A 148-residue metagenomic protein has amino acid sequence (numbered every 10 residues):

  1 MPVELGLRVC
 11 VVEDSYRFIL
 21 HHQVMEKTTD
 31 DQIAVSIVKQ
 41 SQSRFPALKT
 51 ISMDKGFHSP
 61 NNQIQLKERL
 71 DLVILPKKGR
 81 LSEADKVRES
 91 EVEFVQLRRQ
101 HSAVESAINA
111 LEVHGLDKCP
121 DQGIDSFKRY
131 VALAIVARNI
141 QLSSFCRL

Functional and structural regions predicted by a protein language model:
M1-K49, M53-K55: Polybasic low-complexity intrinsically disordered regions
L7-V9, K49, D71, R129 (+1 more regions): Structural beta-strand/beta-sheet cores of well-ordered domains, especially the beta-sheet scaffolds that support
D14, Q40, R44, R69 (+4 more regions): Generic, well-ordered alpha-helical scaffold segments in large soluble proteins
I19-Q23, D30-A34, F45-T50, N61-Q63 (+4 more regions): Extended hydrophobic-aromatic, low-complexity segments
H22-T29, V95-R98, G123-S126: Short, contiguous acidic/charged loop-to-helix segments that flank catalytic cores in large enzymes
T29, I33-S36, S43, N61 (+4 more regions): Generic recognition of stable, solvent-exposed alpha-helical segments in well-folded globular domains
K55-Q122: Helix-centered, glycine/charged polyanion-binding patches within enzymatic domains that contact phosphate-containing
G115-L148: C-terminal extensions of enzymes
